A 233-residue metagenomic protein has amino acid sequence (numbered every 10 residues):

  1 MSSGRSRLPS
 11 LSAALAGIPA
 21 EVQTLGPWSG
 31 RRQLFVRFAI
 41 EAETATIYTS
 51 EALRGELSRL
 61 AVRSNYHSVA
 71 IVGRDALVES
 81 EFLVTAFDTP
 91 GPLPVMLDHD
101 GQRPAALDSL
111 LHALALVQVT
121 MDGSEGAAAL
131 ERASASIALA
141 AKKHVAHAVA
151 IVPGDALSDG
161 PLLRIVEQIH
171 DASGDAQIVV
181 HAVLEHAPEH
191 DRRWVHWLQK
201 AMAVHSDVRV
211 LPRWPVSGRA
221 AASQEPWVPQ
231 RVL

Functional and structural regions predicted by a protein language model:
M1-S2, L233: Actinobacteria-biased recognition of intrinsically disordered, low-complexity terminal regions
S3-R5, F35, D207, L211 (+1 more regions): Intrinsically disordered, low-complexity sequence elements enriched in Ser/Thr/Gly/Pro
G4-P9, A13-G26, R31-H112: Conserved Radical SAM active-site core
S58, L77-P226: Conserved AdoMet/S-adenosylmethionine-binding subsite of the radical SAM
P226-L233: Accessory C-terminal segments flanking Radical SAM cores
